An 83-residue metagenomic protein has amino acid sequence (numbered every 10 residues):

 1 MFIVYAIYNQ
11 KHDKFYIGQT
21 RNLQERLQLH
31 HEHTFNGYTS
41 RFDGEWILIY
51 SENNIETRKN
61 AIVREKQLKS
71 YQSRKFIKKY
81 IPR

Functional and structural regions predicted by a protein language model:
M1-N36, F42-R74, K79-R83: GIY-YIG nuclease catalytic motif and its immediate N-terminal context
